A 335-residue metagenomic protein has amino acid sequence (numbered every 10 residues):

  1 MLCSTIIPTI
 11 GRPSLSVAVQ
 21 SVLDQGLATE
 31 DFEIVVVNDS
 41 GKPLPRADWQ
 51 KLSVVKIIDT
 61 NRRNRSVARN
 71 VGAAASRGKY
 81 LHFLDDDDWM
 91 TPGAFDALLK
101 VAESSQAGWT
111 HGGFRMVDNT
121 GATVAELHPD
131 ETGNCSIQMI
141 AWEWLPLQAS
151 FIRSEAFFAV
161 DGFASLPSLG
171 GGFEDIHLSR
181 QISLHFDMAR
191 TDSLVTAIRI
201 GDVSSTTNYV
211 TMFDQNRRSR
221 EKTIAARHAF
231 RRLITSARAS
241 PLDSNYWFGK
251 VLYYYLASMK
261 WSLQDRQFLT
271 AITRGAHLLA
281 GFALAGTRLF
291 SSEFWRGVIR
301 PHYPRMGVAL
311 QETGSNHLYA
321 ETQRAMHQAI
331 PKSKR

Functional and structural regions predicted by a protein language model:
Q20-D31: Short, acidic, metal-binding catalytic loop of nucleotide-sugar glycosyltransferases
T60-S76: Glycine-rich, basic loop-to-helix element that forms the pyrophosphate-binding segment of sugar-nucleotide handling
L81: Short aromatic/hydrophobic "clamp" motif used to bind/position activated sugar donors
G93-V124: Conserved donor NDP-sugar-binding/catalytic core segment of glycosyltransferases
N134-I152: A recurrent flexible, glycine/aromatic-enriched loop bordering the glycosyltransferase active site that acts as
Q138-M139, L194, I198-D202, T207-R238 (+1 more regions): Catalytic core of nucleotide-sugar-dependent glycosyltransferases
S168-R180: Acidic donor-binding loop at a coil-to-helix junction in glycosyltransferase catalytic cores that engages
L256-R335: Membrane-interface aromatic/basic loop that binds lipid-linked glycans or pyrophosphate carriers, typified by
